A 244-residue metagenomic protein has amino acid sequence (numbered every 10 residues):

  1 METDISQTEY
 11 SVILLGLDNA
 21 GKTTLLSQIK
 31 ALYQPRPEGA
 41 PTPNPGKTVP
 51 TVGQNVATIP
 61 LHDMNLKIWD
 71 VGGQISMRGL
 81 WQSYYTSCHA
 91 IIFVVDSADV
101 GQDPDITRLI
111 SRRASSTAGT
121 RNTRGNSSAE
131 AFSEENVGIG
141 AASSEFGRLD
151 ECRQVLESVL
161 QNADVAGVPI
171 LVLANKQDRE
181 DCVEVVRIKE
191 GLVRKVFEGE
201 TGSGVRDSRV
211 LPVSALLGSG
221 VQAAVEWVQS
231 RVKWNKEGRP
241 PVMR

Functional and structural regions predicted by a protein language model:
M1-W234, R244: TRAFAC-class small GTPase G-domain
